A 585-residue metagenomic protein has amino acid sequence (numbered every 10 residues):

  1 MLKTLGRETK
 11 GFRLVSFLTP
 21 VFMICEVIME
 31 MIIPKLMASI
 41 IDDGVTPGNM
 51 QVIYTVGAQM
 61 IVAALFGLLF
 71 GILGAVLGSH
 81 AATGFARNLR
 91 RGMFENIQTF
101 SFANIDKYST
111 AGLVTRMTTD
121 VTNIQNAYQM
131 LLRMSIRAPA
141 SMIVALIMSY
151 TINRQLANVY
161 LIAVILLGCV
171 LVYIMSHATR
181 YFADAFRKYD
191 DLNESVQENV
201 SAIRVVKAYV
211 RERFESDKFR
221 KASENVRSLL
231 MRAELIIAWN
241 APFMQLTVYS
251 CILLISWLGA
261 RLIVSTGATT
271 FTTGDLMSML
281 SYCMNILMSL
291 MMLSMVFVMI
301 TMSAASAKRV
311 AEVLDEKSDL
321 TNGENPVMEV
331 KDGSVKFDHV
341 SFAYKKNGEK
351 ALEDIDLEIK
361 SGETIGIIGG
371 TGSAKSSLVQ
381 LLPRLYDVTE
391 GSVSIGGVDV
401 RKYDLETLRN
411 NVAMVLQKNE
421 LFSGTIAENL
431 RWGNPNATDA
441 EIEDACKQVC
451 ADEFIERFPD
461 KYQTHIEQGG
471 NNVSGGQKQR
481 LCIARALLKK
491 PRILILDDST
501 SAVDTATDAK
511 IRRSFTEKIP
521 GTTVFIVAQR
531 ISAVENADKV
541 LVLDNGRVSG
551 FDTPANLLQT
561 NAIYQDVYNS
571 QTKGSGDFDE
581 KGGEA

Functional and structural regions predicted by a protein language model:
M1-G11, L113: A short amphipathic helical element positioned immediately N-terminal to and/or at the very start of a transmembrane
K10, S16-L73, L77, Y150-Q155 (+1 more regions): Transmembrane helix-loop-helix hairpins at lipid-water interfaces of multipass membrane proteins, especially the type-1
G11-R13, T99-A103, T119-L132, I136 (+7 more regions): An intracellular "coupling" helix at the cytosolic face of ABC transporter transmembrane type-1 domains
V15-S16, F22, A63-A82, R133-A140 (+5 more regions): Alpha-helical transmembrane segments of multi-pass membrane proteins
V21, M29, I33, F70 (+4 more regions): Hydrophobic alpha-helical transmembrane segments of ABC transporter permease domains
P47, T83, R91-T115, T119-V121 (+5 more regions): Short intracellular "coupling" helices and adjacent cytoplasmic loop segments at the cytosolic face of multi-pass
N49, I53, V144, M148-I162 (+2 more regions): Helix-loop-helix
M328-A585: ABC-type nucleotide-binding domain
